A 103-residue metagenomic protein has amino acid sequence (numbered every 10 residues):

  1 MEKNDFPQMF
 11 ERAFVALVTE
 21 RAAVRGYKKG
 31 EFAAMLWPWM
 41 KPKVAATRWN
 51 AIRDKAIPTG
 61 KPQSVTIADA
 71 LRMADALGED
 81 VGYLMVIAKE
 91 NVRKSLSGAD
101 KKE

Functional and structural regions predicted by a protein language model:
M1-Q8, D75, V81-E103: Short, charged recognition helix plus adjacent turn of helix-turn-helix-like nucleic-acid-binding domains
M1-W39: A short, Lys/Arg-rich alpha-helix, primarily the initiator
V18, F32-A33, V44-I52, L84: Conserved hydrophobic/aromatic packing and binding residues within compact polymer-binding modules
W37-V65: Recognition helix of helix-turn-helix/homeodomain-like DNA-binding domains that insert into the DNA major groove
R53-A56, D69, M85-A88: DNA major-groove recognition helix of helix-turn-helix
G60-R72, D100: Short Lys/Arg-enriched helix C-cap and helix-to-coil transition segments that create basic nucleic-acid-contact patches
